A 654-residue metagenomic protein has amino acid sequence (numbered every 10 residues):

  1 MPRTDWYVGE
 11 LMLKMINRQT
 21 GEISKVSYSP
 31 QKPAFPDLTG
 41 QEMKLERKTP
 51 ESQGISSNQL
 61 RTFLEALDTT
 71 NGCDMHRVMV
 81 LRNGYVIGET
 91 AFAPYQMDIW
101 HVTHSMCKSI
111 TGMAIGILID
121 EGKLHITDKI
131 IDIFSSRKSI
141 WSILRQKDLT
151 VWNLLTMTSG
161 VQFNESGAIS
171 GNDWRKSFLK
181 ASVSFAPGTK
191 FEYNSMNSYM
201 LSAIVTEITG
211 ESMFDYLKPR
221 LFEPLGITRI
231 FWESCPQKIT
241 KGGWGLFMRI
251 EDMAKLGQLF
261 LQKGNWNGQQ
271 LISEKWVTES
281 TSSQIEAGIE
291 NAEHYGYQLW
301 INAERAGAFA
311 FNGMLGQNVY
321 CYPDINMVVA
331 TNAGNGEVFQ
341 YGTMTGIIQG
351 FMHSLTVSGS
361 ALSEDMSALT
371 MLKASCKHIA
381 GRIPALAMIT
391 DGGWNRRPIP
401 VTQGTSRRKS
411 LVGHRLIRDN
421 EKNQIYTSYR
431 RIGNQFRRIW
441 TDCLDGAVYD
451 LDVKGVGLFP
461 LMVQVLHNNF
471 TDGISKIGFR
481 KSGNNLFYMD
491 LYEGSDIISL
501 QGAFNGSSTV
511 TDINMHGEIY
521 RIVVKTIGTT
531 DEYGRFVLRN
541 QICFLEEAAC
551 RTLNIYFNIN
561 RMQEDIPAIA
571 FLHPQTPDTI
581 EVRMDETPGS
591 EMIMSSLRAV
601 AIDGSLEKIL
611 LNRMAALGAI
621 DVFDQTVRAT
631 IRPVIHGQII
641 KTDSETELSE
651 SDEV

Functional and structural regions predicted by a protein language model:
Q59-Y95, V319, N326-A330: A short, well-structured edge-of-sheet supersecondary motif
G84, V102-T127, L154, L201-V205 (+1 more regions): Active-site SXXK
E121-S159, K180, T209-W244, M248: Active-site helix/loop module of the DD-peptidase/beta-lactamase fold, centered on the serine-lysine SxxK catalytic
N197-I204, W244-W266, Q317-G334: Active-site-proximal alpha-helical segments within enzyme catalytic domains
V277-N332: Active-site Gly/Thr loop motif
A368-N485, E518-Y520, T526, E647: Tryptophan-anchored aromatic micro-motifs
R437-D585: Substrate-recognition/cap regions that form aromatic- and gly/pro-loop-enriched pockets for small-molecule ligands
A503, H516-V523, I559, A568-V654: Edge beta-strand at a domain terminus
